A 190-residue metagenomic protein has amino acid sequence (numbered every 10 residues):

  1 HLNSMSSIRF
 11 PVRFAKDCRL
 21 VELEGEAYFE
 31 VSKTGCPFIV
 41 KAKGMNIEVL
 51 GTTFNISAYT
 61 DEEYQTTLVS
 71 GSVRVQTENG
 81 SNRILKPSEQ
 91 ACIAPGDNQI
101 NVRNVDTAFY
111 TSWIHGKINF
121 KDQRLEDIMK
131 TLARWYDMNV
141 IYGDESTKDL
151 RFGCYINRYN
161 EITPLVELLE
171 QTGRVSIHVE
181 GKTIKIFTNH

Functional and structural regions predicted by a protein language model:
H1-H190: A residue-level detector for the "anchor" residue at the start of short, highly conserved motifs
